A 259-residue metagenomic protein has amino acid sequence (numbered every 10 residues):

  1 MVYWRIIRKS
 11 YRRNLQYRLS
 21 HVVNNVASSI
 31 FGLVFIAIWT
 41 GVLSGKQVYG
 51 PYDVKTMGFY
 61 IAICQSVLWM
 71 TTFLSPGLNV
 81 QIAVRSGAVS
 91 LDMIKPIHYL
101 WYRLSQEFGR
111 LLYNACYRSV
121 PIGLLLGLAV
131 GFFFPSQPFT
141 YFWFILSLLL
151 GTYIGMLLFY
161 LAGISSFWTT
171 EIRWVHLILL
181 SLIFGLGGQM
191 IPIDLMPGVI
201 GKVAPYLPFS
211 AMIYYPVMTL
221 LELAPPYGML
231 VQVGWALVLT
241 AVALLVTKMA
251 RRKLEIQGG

Functional and structural regions predicted by a protein language model:
M1-G259: Hydrophobic transmembrane alpha-helices and immediately adjacent juxtamembrane helices of multi-pass inner-membrane
